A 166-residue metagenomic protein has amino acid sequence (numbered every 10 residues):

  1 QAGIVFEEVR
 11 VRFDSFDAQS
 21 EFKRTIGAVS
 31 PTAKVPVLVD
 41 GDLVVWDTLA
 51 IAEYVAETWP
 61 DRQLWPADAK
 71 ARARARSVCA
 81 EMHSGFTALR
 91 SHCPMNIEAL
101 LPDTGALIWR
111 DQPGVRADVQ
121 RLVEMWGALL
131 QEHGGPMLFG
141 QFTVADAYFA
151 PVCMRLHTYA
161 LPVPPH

Functional and structural regions predicted by a protein language model:
Q1-W109: GST-like domain detector, emphasizing the conserved glutathione-binding G-site in the N-terminal thioredoxin-like
F86-H166: GST-like fold's C-terminal all-alpha helical module
